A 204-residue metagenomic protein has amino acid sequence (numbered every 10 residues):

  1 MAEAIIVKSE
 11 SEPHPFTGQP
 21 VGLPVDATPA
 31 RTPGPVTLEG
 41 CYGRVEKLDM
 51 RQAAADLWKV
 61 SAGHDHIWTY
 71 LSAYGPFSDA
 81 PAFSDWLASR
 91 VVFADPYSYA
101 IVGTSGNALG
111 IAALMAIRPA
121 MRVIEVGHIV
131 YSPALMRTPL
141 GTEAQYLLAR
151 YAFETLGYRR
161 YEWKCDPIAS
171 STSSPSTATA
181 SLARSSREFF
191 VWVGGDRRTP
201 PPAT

Functional and structural regions predicted by a protein language model:
A2-T138, Y151, T155, R197-T204: GNAT-family acyltransferases
G141: Glycine-rich acyl-CoA binding loop
L148: Flexible ATP-lid and adjacent glycine-rich G1/G2 motifs of the Bergerat
E154-K164: Conserved GNAT acetyl-CoA-binding A-motif
W163-T172: Conserved beta-strand-loop-alpha-helix junction that forms the acyl-donor binding cleft
S174-S176: Hydrophobic residues within well-ordered alpha-helices
A180-D196: Conserved catalytic-core motifs of GNAT/GCN5-like acyltransferases
